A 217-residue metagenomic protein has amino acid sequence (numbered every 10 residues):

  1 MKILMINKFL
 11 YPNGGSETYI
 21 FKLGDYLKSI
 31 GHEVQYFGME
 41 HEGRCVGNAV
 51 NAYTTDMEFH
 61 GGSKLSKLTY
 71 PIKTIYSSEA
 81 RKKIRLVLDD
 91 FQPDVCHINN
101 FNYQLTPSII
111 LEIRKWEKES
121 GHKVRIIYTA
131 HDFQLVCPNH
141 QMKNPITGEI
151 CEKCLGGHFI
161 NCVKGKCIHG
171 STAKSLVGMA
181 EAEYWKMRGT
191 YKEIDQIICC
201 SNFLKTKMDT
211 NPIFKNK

Functional and structural regions predicted by a protein language model:
M1-I3: Extreme N-terminal starter segment of soluble prokaryotic enzymes
N7-N13, I20, G24-F91: N-terminal strand-loop element at the rim of the active site of nucleotide-sugar-dependent glycosyltransferases
S16-Y19, M39, N99, L105 (+2 more regions): Replace "coordinates the UDP/GDP/TDP-sugar" with "coordinates nucleotide-activated sugar donors
E17-T18, C45-V50, I109-I110, C137-K143 (+1 more regions): Short aromatic-enriched loop/helix-cap "lid" or pocket-rim segments at secondary-structure transitions that line
G61-K67, Y128-A182: Acceptor-binding helix/loop patch of EC 2.4 sugar-transfer enzymes, predominantly nucleotide-sugar-dependent
R85-L105, V124-T129: Short N-terminal targeting/anchoring amphipathic segment
W116-I126, N216: A short helix->loop->beta-strand "cap" motif at the edges of active sites that frequently abuts
I168-K217: A short, active-site helix/loop in glycosyltransferases that binds the activated sugar's phosphate group
